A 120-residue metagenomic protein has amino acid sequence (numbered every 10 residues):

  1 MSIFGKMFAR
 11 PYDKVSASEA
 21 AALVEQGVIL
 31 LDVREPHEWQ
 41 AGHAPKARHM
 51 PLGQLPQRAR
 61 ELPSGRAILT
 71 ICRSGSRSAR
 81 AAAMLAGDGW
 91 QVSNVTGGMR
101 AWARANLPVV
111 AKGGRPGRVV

Functional and structural regions predicted by a protein language model:
M1-I29, P36-A67, S78-V120: Rhodanese-like catalytic fold shared by cysteine-dependent sulfurtransferases and DSP/PTP-type phosphatases
R73-S76: Residue-level detector of alpha-helix initiation sites
